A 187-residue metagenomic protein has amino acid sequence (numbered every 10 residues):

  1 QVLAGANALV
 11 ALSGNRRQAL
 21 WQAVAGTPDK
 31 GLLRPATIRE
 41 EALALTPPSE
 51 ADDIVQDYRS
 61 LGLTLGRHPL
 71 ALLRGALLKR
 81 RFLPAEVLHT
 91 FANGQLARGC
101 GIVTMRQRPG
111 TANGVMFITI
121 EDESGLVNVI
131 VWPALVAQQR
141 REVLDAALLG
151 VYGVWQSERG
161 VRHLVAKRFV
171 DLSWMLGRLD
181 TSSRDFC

Functional and structural regions predicted by a protein language model:
Q1-C187: Noncatalytic, beta-rich nucleic-acid-contacting surfaces in large DNA/RNA-processing enzymes
